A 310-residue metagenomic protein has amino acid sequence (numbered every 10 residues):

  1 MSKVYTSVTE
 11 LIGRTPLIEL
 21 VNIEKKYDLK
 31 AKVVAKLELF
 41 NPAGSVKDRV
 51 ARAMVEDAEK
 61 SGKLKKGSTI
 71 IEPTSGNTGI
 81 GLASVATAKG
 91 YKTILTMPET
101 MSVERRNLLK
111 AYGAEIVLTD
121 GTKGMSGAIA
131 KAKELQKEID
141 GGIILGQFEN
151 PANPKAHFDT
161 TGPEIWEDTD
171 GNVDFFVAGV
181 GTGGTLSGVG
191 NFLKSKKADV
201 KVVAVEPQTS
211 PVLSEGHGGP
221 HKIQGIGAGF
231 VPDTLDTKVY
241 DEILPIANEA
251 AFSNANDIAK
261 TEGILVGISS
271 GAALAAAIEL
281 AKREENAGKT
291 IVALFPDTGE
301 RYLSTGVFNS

Functional and structural regions predicted by a protein language model:
M1-S310: PLP-dependent amino-acid enzyme catalytic core
